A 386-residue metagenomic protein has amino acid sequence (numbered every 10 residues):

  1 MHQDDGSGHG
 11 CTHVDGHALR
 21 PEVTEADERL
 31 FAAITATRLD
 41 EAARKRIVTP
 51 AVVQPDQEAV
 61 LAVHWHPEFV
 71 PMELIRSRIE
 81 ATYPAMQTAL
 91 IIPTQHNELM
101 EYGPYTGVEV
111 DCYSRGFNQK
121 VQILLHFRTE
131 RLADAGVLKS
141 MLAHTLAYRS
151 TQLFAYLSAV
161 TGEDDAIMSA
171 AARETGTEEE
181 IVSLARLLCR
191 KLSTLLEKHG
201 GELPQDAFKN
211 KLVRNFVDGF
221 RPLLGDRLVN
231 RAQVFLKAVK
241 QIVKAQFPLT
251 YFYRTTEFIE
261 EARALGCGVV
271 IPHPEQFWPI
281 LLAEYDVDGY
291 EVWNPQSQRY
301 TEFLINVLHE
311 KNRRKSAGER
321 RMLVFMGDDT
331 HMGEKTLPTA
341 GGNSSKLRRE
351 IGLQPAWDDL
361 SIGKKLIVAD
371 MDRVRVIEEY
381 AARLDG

Functional and structural regions predicted by a protein language model:
H2-A89, N97-A147, P222-T256, E260-G386: Charged catalytic cores and adjacent phosphate/nucleic-acid-binding surfaces used for phosphate/nucleic-acid chemistry
R115-G116, E130-K211: Non-catalytic, alpha-helical, charged scaffold/linker segments that couple or flank catalytic or architectural cores
S193-D226, N230-L236: N-terminal-biased segments
